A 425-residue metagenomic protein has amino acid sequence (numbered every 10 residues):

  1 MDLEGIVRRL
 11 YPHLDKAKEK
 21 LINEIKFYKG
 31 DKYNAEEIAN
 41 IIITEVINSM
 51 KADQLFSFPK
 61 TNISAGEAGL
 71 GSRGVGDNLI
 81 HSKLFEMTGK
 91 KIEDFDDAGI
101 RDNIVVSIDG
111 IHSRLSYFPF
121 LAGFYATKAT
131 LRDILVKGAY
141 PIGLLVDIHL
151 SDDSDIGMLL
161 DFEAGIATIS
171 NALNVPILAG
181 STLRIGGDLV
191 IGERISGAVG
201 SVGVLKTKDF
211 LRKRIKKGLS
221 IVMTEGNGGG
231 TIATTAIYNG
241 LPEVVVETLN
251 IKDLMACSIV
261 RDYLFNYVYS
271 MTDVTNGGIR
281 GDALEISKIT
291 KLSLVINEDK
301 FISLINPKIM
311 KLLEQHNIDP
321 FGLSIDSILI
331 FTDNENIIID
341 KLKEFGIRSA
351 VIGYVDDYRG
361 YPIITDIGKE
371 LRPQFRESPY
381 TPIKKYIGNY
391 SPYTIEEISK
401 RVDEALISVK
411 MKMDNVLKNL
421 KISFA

Functional and structural regions predicted by a protein language model:
D2-F56, I347-A425: Acidic, Ser/Thr/Pro-rich beta/coil linker or hinge segments at domain junctions
N40-T224, F321, K421: Glycine-rich phosphate/pyrophosphate-binding loop regions near the starts of catalytic domains
E93, V274, S293-S303, F321-G322 (+1 more regions): Beta-strand->loop->alpha-helix junctions that form or flank phosphate-binding loops in nucleotide-handling enzymes
F120-A122, I215-K216, A236-L241, L284-K291 (+3 more regions): Short, solvent-exposed amphipathic alpha-helical segments in soluble enzyme and RNA/protein-processing domains
A126-G138, T248-R261: Structured alpha-helical segments in the cores of large, soluble enzyme domains
S151-D153, K252-S324: Active-site-proximal betaalpha loop/short-helix elements that scaffold phosphoryl/nucleotidyl transfer chemistry
D209-I259: Short, acidic (Asp/Glu-rich) active-site segment that either coordinates a divalent metal cofactor
F331-I338: Helix N-cap motif at beta-to-alpha junctions
